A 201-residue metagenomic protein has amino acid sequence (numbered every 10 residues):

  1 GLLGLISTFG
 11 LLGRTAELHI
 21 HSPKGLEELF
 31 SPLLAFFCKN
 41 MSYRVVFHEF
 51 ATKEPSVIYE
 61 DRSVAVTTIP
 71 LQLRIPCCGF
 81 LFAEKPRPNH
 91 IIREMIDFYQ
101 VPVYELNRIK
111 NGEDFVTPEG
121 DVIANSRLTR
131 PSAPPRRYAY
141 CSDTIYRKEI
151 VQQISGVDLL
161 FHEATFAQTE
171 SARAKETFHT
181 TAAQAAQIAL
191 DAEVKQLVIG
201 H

Functional and structural regions predicted by a protein language model:
G1, L73, H201: Histidine-centered divalent metal-coordination motifs
G1-L12: Di-metal (Zn2+ and/or Mg2+/Mn2+) metal-binding site signature of metallo-dependent hydrolases with the MBL/beta-CASP
L2, F30-L33, I150: Hydrophobic packing residues within well-ordered alpha-helices of enzyme cores
L12-H19: Conserved SF1/SF2 helicase motif Ia
G25, M95-I96, S142-T144, A164-F166 (+1 more regions): Active-site metal-binding loops of divalent metal-dependent hydrolases
F37-A51: A glycine-rich helix N-cap at a beta->alpha junction
F50-P55, R147-H201: Binuclear metal-ion centers of metallo-dependent hydrolases, dominated by the metallo-beta-lactamase
Y59-Y140, T144-Q153, L159-F161: Active-site-proximal loop/helix segment associated with metal-binding centers of metalloenzymes
